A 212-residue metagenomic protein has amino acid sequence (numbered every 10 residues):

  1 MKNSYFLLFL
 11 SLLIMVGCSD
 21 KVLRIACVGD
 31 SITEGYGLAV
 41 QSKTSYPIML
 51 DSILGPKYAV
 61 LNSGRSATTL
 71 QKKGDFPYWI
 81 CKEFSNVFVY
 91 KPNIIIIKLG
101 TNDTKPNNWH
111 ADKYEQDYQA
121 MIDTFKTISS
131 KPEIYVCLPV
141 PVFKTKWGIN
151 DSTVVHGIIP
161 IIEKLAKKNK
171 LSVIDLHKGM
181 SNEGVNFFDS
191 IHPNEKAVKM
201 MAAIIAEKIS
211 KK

Functional and structural regions predicted by a protein language model:
M1-N3, L10-L23: Bacterial Sec-dependent signal peptides at the C-terminal "C-region" and cleavage site
V22-C27, I32-Q116, T153: Conserved SGNH/GDSL esterase-like catalytic core that processes O-acyl groups on lipids and polysaccharides
L38, V140-K212: Catalytic His-Asp segment of secreted/periplasmic serine-dependent ester chemistry enzymes
A59-L61, E133, K170-S172: Conserved beta-strand segments of alpha/beta enzyme cores
F84, Y118-D123, I159: Generic structural signal for well-ordered alpha-helices, preferentially at hydrophobic/aromatic core positions
K98, C137-L138: Alpha/beta-hydrolase-fold catalytic nucleophile elbow
K126-E133: A short helix->loop->beta-strand "cap" motif at the edges of active sites that frequently abuts
